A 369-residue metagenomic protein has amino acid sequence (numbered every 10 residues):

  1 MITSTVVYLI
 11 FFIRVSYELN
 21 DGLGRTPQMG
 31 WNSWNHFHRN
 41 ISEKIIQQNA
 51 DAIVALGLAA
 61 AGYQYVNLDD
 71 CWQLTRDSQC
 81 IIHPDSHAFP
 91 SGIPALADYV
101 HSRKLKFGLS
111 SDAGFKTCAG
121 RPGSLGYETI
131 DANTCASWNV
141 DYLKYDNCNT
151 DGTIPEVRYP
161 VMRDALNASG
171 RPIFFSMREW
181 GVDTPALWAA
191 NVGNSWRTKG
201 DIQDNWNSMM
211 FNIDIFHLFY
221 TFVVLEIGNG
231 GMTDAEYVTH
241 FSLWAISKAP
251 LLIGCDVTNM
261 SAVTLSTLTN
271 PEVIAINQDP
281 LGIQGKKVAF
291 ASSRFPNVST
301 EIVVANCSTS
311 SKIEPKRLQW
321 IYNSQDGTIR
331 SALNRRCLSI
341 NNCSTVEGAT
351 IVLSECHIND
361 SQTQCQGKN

Functional and structural regions predicted by a protein language model:
M1-E18: Cleavable N-terminal signal peptides of Sec/SRP-targeted secreted and luminal proteins
V15-Q47, A52, R171-I173, N194-S195 (+2 more regions): N-terminal module-boundary/linker segments of secreted carbohydrate-active enzymes
W34-H36, C71, D112-K116, C148-T150 (+3 more regions): Active-site beta-loop-alpha junctions enriched in small/polar residues
N49-G152: Aromatic-lined carbohydrate-binding/catalytic grooves of carbohydrate-active enzymes
Y127-I130, F174-D256, N277: Glycan-recognition surfaces
Y142, N147-F174, R178-G181: Extracytoplasmic, non-cytosolic globular domains
S242-A291: Catalytic cores of secreted or luminal carbohydrate-active enzymes
V288-N369: Lectin-like carbohydrate-binding module/patch detector with strong preference for beta-trefoil
